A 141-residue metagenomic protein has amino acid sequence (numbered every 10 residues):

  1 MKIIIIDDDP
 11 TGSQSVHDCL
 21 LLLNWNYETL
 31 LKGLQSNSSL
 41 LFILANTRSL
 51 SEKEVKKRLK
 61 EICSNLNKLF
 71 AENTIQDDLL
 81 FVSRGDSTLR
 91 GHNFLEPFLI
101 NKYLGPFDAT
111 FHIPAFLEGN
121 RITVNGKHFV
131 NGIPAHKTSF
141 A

Functional and structural regions predicted by a protein language model:
M1-I3, D7, Q14-H17, T29-L30 (+4 more regions): Cap/lid and interdomain-hinge subdomains that line or gate substrate/regulatory clefts in soluble alpha/beta enzymes
L22-L34: A short, well-structured beta->alpha microelement
S36-T47: A structural-propensity feature for long, helix-poor, extended segments
